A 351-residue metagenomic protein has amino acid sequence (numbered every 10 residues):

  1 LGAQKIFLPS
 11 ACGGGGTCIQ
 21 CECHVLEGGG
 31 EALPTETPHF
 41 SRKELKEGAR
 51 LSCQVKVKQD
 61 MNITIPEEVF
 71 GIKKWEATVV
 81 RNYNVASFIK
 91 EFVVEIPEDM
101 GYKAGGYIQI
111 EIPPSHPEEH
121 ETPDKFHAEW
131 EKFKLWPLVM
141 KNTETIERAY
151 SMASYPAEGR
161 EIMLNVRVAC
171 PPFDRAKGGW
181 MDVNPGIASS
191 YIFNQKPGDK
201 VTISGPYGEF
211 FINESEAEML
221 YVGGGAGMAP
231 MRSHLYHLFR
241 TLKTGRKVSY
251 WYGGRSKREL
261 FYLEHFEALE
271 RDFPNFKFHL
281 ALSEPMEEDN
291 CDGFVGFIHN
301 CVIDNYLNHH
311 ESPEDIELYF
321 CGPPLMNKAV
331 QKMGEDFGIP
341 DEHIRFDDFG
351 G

Functional and structural regions predicted by a protein language model:
G2-G14, C23-E47, F239, G245-G351: Reductase modules of NAD(P)H-dependent flavoproteins
Q20, D60-N62, Y107, P197-K200: Residue-level marker of beta-strand positions
P38-E98: Fe-S ferredoxin-like electron-transfer domains and their immediately adjacent linker/connector regions across
V57, V69, P114-P117, G205-F210: Short, charged beta-turn/beta-strand-edge "cap" motif at the junction between a beta-strand and an adjacent loop
T78-P197, G254-R255, A281-P285: Ferredoxin-reductase
Y191, S204-A217: A short, basic/flexible loop-to-alpha-helix module at the beginning of a structural domain
P230-L242: Histidine-anchored nucleotide/phosphate-binding helix
